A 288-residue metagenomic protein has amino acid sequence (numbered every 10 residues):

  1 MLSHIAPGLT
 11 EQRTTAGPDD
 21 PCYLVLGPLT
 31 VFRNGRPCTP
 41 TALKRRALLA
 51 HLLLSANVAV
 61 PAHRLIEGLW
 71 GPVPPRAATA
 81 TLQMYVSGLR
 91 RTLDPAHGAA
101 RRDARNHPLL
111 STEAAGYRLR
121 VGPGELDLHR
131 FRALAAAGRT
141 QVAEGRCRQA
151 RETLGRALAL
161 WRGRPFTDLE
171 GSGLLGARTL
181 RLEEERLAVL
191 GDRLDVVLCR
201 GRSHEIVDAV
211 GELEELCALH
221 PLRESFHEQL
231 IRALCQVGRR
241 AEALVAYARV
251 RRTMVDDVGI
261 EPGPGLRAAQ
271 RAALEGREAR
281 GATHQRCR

Functional and structural regions predicted by a protein language model:
M1-K44, H107-G116, R286-R288: Short boundary/linker motifs that mark transitions into or out of structured domains
M1-R13, A59, R64-E67, P72 (+2 more regions): Extreme N-terminal leader/anchor segments
V31, S55-T81, P165: Positively charged, aromatic-enriched patches within helix-turn-helix-type DNA-binding elements, predominantly
C38-L69, L89, L222-L230: Short amphipathic alpha-helical recognition elements used for nucleic-acid or partner binding across transcription
A42-A50, P75-H97: DNA-recognition element of transcription regulators
L54-S55, G71, P95, D256: Conserved amphipathic alpha-helical interaction elements at protein-protein interfaces in regulatory, energy-coupling
P74-T79, A99-R102, H107-L109, A114-R288: Intrinsically disordered, charged and Pro/Gly-enriched terminal/linker segments that flank large helical-solenoid
